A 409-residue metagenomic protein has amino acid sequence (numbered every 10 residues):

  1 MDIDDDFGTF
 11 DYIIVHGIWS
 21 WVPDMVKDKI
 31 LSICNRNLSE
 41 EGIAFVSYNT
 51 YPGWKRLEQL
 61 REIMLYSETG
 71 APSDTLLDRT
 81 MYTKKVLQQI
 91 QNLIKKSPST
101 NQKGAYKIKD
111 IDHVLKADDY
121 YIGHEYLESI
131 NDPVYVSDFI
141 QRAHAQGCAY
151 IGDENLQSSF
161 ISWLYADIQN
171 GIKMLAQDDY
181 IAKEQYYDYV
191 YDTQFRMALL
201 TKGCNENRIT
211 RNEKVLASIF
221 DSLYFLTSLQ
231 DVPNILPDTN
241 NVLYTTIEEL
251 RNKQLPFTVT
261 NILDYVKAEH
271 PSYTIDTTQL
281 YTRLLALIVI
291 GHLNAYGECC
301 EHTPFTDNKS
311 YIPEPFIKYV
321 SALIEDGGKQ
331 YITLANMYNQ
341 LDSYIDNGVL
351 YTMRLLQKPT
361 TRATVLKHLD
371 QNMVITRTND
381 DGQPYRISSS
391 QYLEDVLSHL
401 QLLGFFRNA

Functional and structural regions predicted by a protein language model:
I3-I13: A short acidic, Gly/Pro-enriched loop at the edge of an enzyme's catalytic core that lines a small-molecule cofactor
I14-I18, V46: A short beta-strand submotif of the Rossmann-like class I SAM-dependent methyltransferase core that lines
V22, I122-Y135, N252, F257: Acceptor-substrate binding/catalytic loop of class I
K27-E40: A short glycine-rich, Lys/Arg-flanked "PGG" loop and its adjoining helix->strand segment in the class I
I43-K103: Conserved class I S-adenosyl-L-methionine
E58-M64, K107-S129: Short, glycine-/aromatic-enriched active-site segment of Class I SAM-dependent methyltransferases
N131-Y150: Short alpha-helix
I161-A176, Y180-T201, I235-A409: Long, charge-rich, low-complexity alpha-helical segments
